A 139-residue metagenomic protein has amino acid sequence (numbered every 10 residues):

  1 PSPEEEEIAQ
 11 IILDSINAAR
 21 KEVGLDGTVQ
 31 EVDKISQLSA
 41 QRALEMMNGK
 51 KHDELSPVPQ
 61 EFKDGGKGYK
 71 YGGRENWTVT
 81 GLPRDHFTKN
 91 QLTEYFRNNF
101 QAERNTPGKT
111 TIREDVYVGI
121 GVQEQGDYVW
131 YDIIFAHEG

Functional and structural regions predicted by a protein language model:
S2-K67, V118: Short, well-ordered surface patches within globular domains
Q60-G139: A well-ordered secondary-structure block
